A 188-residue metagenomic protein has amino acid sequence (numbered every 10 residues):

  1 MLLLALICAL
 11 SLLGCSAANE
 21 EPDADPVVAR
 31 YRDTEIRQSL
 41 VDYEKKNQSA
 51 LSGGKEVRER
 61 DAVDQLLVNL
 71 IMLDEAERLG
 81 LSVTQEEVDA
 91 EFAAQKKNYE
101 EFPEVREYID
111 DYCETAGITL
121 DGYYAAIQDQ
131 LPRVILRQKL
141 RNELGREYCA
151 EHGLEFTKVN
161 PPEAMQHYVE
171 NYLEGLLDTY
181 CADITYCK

Functional and structural regions predicted by a protein language model:
M1-R60, F156-K188: Short, low-structural-confidence N-terminal segments
N19-I127: N-terminal targeting/tethering segments
K55-R78, S82, I109-T185: Solvent-exposed, amphipathic alpha-helical "stalk/arm" or coiled-coil-like segments used as scaffolds
